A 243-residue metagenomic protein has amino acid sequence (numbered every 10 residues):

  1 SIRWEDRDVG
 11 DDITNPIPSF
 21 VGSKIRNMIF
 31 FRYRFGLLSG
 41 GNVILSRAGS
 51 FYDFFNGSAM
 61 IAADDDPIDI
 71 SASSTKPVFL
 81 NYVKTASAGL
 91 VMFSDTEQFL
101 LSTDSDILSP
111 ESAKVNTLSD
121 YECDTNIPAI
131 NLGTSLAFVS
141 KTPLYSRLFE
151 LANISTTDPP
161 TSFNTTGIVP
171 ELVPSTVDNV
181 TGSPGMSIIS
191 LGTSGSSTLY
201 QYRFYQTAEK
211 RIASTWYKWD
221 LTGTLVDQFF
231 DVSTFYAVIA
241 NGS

Functional and structural regions predicted by a protein language model:
I2-P16, S39-D66, L101-S109: Beta-propeller domains
I2-S23, A59-K76, S162-V173: A short helix->beta-strand "capping" segment at the edge of beta-propeller domains
V9-F20, N27, A137-K141, S146-R147: Elongated fiber/stalk and passenger scaffolds
G10, N15-P18, Y33-R34, S119 (+1 more regions): Homeobox/homeodomain signature
D12, I29-F30, V43, S214: Hydrophobic transmembrane signal anchors and adjacent membrane-proximal interface regions, especially in viral
P16-G41, P77-K84: Beta-strand-rich domains and repeat architectures in extracellular enzymes and scaffolds, especially beta-propellers
N42, G49, S71-S243: Beta-sheet-dominated scaffold domains
